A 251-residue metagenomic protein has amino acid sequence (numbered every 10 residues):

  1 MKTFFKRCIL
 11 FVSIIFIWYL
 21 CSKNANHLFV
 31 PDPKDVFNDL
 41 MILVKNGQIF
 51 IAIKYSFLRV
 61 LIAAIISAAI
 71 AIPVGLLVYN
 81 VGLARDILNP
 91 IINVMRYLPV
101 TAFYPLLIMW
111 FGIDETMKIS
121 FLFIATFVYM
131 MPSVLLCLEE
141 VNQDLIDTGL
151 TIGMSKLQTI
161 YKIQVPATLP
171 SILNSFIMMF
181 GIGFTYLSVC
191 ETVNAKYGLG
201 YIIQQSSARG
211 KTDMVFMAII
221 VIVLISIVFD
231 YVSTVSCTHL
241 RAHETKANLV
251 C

Functional and structural regions predicted by a protein language model:
K6-K23: N-terminal signal-anchor transmembrane alpha helix
N24-I65: Periplasmic/extracellular loop-to-transmembrane helix junction in inner-membrane transport proteins
I62-I92: Transmembrane-helix boundary motif in ABC transporter permease subunits
N93-Y129, L136-C137: Generic hydrophobic transmembrane alpha-helix motif, especially the helices
S120, I124, K156-V189, I222 (+1 more regions): Transmembrane alpha-helices
S133-S175, L199: Short cytoplasmic-facing helical segments at TM-TM junctions of multi-pass membrane proteins
L199-V235: Hydrophobic alpha-helical transmembrane segments of polytopic membrane proteins
T238-A247: Conserved small/polar residues in nucleotide/adenosyl-binding loops
